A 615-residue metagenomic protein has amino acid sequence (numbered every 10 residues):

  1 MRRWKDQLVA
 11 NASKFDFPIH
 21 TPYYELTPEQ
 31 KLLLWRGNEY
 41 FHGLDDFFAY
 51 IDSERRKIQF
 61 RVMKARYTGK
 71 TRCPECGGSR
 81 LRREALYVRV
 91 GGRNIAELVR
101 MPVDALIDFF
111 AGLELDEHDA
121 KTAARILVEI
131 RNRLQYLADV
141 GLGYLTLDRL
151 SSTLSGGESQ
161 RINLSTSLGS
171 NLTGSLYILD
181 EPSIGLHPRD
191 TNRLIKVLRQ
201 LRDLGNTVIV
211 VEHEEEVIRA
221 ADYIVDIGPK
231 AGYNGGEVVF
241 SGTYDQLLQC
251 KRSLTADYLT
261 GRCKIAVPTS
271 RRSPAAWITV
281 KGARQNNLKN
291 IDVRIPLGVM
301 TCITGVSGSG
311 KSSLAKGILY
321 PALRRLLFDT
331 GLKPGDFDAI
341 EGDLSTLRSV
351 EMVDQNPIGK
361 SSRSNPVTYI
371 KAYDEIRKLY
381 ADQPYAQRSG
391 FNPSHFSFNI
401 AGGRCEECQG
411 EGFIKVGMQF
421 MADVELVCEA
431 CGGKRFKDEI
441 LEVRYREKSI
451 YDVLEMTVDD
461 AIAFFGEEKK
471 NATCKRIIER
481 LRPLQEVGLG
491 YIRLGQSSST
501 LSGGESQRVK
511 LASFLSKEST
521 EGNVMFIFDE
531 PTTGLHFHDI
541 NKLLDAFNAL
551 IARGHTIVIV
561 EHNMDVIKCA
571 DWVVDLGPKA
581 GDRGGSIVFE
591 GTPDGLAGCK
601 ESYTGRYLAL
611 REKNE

Functional and structural regions predicted by a protein language model:
M1-E615: Conserved phosphate-binding elements of NTP-dependent enzyme cores
